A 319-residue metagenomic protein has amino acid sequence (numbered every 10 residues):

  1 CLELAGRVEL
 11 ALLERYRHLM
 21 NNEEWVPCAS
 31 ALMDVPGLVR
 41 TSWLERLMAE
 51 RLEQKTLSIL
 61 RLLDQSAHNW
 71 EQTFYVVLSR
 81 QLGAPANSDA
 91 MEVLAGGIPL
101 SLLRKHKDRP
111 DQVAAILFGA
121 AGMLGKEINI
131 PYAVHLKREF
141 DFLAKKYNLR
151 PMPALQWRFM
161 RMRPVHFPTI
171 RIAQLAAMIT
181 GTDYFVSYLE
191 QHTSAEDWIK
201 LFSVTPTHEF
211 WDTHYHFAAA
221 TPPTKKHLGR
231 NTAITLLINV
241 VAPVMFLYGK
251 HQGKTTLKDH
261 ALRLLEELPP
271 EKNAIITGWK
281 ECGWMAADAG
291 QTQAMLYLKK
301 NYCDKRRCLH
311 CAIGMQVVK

Functional and structural regions predicted by a protein language model:
C1-R40: Compact, glycine/acidic-enriched structural inserts
V8, A84, V317: Short loop/turn segments at secondary-structure transitions that flank enzyme active sites
N22, I98, M315-K319: Solvent-exposed, non-transmembrane amphipathic alpha-helical segments
P27-L44, E53-S66: Short acidic, glycine/Ser/Thr-rich loop/turn "cap" segments at secondary-structure junctions
L52-T292: Hydrophobic, aromatic-lined core segments that form the binding pocket/scaffold for planar heteroaromatic ligands
E281-K319: Acidic, carboxylate-rich catalytic segments that either coordinate divalent cations
